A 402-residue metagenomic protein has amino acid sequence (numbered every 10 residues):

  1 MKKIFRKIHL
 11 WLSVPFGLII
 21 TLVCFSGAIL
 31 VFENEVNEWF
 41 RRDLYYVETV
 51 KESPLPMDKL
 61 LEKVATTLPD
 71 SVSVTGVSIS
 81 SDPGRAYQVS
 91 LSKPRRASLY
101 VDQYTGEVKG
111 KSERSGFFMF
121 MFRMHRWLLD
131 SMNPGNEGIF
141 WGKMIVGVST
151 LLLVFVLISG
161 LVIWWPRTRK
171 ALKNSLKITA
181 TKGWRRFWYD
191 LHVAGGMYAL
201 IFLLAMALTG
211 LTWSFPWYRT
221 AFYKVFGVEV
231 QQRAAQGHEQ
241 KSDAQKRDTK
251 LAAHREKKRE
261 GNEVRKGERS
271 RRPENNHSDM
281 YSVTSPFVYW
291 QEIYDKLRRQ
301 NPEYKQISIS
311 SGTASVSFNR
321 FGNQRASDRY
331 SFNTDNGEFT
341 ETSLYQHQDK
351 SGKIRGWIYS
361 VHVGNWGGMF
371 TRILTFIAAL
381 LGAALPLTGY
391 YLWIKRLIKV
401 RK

Functional and structural regions predicted by a protein language model:
M1-K402: Conserved histidines in hydrophobic membrane contexts and catalytic metal-binding motifs
